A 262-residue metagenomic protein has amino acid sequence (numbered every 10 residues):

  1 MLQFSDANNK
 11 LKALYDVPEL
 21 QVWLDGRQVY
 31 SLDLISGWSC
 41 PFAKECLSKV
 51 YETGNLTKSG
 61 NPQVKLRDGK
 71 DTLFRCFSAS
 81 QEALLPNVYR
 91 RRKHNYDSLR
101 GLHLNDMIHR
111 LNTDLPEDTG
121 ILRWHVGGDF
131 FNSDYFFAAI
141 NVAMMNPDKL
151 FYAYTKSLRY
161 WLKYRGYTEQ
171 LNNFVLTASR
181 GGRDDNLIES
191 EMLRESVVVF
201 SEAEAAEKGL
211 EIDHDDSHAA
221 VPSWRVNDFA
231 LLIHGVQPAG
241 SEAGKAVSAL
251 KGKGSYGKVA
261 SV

Functional and structural regions predicted by a protein language model:
M1-V262: Class I S-adenosyl-L-methionine
